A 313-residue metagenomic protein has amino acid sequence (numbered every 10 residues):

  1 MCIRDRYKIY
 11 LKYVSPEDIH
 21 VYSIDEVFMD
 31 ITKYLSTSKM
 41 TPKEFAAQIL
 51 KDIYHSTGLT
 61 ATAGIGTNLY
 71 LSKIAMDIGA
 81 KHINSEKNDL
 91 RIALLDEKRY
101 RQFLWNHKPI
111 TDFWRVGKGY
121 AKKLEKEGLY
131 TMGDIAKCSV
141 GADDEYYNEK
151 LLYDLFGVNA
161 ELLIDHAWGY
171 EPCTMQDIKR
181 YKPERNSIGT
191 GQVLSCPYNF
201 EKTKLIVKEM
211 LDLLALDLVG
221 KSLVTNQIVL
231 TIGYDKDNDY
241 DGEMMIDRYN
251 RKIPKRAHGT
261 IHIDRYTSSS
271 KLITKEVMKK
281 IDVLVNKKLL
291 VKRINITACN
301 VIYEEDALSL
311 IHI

Functional and structural regions predicted by a protein language model:
M1-D5, I311-I313: Conserved small/polar residues in nucleotide/adenosyl-binding loops
R4-P197: Nucleic-acid-contacting surfaces of polymerase cores and analogous helical-repeat interfaces
Y13-S15, L310-I313: An exposure/low-complexity boundary signal
Y22-E26, G66-L69, L223-Q227, L289-R293: Short Gly/Ser/Thr- and Asp/Glu-enriched loop/turn motifs at secondary-structure junctions
K33, T67, Y234, N300-Y303: Non-catalytic surface loops within mature trypsin-like serine protease
I74, K275-E276, I313: Low-complexity, intrinsically disordered/propeptide-like segments
D112, K122-V291, Y303-S309: DNA-contacting surface of Y-family translesion DNA polymerases
T297: A cross-family signal for N-terminal binding/gating loops and helix N-caps that shape access to the active site
